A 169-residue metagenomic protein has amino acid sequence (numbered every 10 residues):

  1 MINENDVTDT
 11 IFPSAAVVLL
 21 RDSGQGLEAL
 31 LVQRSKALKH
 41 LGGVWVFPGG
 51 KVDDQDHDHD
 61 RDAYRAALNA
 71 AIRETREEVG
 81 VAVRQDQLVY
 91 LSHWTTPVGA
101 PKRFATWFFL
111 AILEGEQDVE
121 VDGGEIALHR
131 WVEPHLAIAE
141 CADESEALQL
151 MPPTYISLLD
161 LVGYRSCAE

Functional and structural regions predicted by a protein language model:
M1-I126, R130-E169: N-terminal leader/linker segments that precede catalytic domains of diphosphate-processing enzymes
